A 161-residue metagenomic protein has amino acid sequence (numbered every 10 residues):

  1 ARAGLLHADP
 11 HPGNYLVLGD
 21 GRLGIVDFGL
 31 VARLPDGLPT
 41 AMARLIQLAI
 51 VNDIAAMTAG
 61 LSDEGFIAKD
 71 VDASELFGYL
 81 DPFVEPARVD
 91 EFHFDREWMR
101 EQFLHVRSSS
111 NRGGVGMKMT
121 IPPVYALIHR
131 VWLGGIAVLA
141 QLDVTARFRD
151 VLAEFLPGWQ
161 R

Functional and structural regions predicted by a protein language model:
A1-L18, F28, T40: Conserved kinase catalytic-core segment
L18-R161: Helix-rich C-lobe and terminal helical cap/extension of kinase-like folds
